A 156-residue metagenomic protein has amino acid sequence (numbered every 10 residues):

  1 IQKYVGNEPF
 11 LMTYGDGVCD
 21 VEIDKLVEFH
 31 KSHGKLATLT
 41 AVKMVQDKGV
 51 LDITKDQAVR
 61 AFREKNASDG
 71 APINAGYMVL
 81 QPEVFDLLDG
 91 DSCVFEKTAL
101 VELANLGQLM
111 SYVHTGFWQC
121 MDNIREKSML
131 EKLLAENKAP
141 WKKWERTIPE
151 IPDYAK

Functional and structural regions predicted by a protein language model:
I1-P9: Active-site nucleotide-sugar/metal-binding loop of Leloir-type enzymes
P9-L11, V18, D24-K31, M44-Q46 (+1 more regions): Catalytic-core segments of class I nucleotidyltransferases/pyrophosphorylases that form NMP-activated intermediates
Y14-G15, L39: Small/polar loops that bind or transfer phosphate-bearing groups
H33-K43: A short, conserved acidic/glycine-rich loop-to-beta-strand motif that forms the donor nucleotide-sugar/metal
V50-L51: Extracellular disulfide-bonded cysteine-rich modules/repeats
T54: Extended acidic/charged loop-beta regions that coordinate divalent cations and stabilize anionic phosphate/carboxylate
